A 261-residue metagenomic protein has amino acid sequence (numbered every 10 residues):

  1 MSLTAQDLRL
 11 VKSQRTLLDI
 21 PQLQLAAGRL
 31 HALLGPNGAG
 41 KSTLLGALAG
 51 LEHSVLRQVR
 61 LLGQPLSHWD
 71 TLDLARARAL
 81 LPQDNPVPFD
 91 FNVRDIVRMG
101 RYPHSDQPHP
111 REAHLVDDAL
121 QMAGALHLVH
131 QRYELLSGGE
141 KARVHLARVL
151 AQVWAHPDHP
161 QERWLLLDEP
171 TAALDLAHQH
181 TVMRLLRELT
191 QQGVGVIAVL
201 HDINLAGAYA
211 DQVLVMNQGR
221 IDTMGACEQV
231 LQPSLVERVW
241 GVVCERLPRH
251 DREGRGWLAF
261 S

Functional and structural regions predicted by a protein language model:
L34-P36: The feature captures the beta-strand-to-loop junction immediately N-terminal to the Walker
A49: Helix-to-loop junction immediately C-terminal to a conserved catalytic motif
L56-P65: Conserved ABC transporter NBD signature motif
R111-L128: Conserved ABC ATPase "signature" region
H159-P160, L165-E169: Catalytic Walker B motif of ABC-type/P-loop ATPase nucleotide-binding domains
L200-H201: H-loop/switch region of ABC-family ATPase nucleotide-binding domains
Q232-P233, E237-S261: ABC ATPase nucleotide-binding domains
